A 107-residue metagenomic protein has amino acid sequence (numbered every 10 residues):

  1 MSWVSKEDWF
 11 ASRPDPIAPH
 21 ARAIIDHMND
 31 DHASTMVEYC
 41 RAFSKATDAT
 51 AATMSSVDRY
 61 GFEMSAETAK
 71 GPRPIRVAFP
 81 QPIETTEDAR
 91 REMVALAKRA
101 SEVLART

Functional and structural regions predicted by a protein language model:
M1-T107: Binding-site signature for planar aromatic cofactors or substrates
